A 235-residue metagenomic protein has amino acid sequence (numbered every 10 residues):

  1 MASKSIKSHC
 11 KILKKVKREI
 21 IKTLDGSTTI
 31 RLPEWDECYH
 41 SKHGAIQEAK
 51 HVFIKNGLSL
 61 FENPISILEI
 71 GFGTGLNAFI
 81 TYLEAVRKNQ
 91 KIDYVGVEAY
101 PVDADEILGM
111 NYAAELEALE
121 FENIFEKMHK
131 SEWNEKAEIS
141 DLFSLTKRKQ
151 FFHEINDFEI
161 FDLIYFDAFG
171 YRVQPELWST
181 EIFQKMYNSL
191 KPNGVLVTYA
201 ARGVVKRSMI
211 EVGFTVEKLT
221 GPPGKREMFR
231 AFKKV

Functional and structural regions predicted by a protein language model:
A2-I65, L83-L116: Rossmann-like AdoMet
G71-G73, E98: Conserved S-adenosyl-L-methionine
G75-F79: Glycine-rich SAM-binding Motif I of class I
L108-D157: S-adenosyl-L-methionine
L145-K147, I160-A168: Short SAM/SAH-binding signature in class I
L177-P192: A short glycine-rich, Lys/Arg-flanked "PGG" loop and its adjoining helix->strand segment in the class I
N193-A200: Conserved beta-strand signature within the Rossmann-like core of class I S-adenosyl-L-methionine
V212-V235: Core SAM-dependent methyltransferase catalytic element
